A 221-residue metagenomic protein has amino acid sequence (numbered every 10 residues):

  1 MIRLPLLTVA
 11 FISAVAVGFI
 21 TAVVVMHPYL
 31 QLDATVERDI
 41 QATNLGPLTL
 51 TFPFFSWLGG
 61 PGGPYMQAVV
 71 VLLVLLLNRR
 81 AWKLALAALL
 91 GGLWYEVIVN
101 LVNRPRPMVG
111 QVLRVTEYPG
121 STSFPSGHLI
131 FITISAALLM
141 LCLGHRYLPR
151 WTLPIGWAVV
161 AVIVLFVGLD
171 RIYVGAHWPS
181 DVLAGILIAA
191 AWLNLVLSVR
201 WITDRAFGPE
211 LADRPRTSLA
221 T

Functional and structural regions predicted by a protein language model:
M1-G63, L101-Y118: N-terminal transmembrane-helix/juxtamembrane module of multi-pass inner/ER membrane proteins
R3-S13, Q67-W94: Interfacial segments of alpha-helical transmembrane regions
A16-I20, G91-V97, A161-R171: Aromatic-anchored segments of alpha-helical transmembrane domains
V36, F55, I98, H128 (+1 more regions): Divalent metal-coordination and catalytic microenvironments
P47-L48, L77-W82, M108, P149-I155: Membrane-helix interface segments
S56-R79, T133-L139, L143: Hydrophobic alpha-helical transmembrane segments
A85-L113, D170-P179: Hydrophobic alpha-helical transmembrane segments of integral membrane proteins
V112-T221: Membrane-embedded catalytic cores of phosphoryl/pyrophosphoryl-handling enzymes
